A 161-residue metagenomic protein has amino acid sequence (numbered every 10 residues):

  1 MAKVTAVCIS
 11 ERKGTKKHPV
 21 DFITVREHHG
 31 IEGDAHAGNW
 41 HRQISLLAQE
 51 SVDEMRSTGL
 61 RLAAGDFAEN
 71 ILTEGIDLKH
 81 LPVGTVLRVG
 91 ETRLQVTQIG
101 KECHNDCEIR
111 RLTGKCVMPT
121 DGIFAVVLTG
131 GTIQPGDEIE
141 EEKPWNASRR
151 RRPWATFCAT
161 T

Functional and structural regions predicted by a protein language model:
M1-T161: Metal-cofactor-dependent catalytic cores
